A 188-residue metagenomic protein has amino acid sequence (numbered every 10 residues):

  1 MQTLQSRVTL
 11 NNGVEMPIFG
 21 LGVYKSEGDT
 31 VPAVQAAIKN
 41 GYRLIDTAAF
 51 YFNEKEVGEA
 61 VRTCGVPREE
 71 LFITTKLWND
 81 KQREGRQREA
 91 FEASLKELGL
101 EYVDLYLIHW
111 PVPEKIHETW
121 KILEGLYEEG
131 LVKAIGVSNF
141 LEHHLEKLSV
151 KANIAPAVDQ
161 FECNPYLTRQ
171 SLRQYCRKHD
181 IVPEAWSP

Functional and structural regions predicted by a protein language model:
M1-L71: N-terminal binding-site loop/beta-alpha segment at the start of enzyme catalytic domains that lines or forms
L21, A37, I45, V57 (+9 more regions): Conserved, mostly hydrophobic/aromatic
K25-D29, T47-E56, D80-G85, P111-K115 (+1 more regions): Acidic-and-aromatic substrate-binding clefts and catalytic sites of carbohydrate-active enzymes
K25-I38, Q82-L98, E118, H143-K147 (+1 more regions): Short, acidic/polar
Y42, L100-V103, V132, P156: A structural motif
R68-K81, Y102-P111, N139: A short, structured active-site edge motif that brings together acidic residues
Q87-L107, G125-E129, I181: CE4/NodB-like, metal-dependent polysaccharide N-deacetylase domain that modifies extracellular/periplasmic N-acetylated
P111-P188: Beta/alpha (TIM)-barrel catalytic core signal, keyed to glycine-rich beta->alpha loops juxtaposed to Asp/Glu that bind
